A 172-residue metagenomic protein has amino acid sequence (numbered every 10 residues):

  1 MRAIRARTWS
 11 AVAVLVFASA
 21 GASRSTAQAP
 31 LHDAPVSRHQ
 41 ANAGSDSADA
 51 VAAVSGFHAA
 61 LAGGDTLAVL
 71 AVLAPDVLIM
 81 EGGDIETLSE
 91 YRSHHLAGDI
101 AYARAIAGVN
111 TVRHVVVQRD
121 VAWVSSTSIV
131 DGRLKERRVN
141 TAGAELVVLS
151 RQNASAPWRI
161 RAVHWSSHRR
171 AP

Functional and structural regions predicted by a protein language model:
M1-A11: Bacterial N-terminal signal peptides that target proteins for export
S10-A20: Bacterial N-terminal signal peptides
S23-P75, P172: Short, low-complexity N-terminal intrinsically disordered segments enriched in polar/charged residues
Q28-P35, N140-P172: Short beta-strand edge/turn micro-motifs at domain boundaries
F57, V69-L70, V77, Y91 (+2 more regions): Hydrophobic pocket/interface hotspot
F57-D65, L73-V77, E81, H95-Y102 (+2 more regions): Sec/Tat-exported extracytoplasmic proteins
L73, G83-D84, T127-V130, E145 (+1 more regions): A mature extracytoplasmic/lumenal domain signature
L78, S93-V139: Surface-exposed, charged secondary-structure patches
